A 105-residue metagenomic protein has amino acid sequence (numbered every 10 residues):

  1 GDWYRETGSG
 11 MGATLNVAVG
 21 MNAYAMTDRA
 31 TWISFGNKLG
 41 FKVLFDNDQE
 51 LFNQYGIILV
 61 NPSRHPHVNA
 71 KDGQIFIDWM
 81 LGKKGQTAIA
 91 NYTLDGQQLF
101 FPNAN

Functional and structural regions predicted by a protein language model:
G1-N105: Exported/periplasmic ABC-transporter solute-binding proteins
